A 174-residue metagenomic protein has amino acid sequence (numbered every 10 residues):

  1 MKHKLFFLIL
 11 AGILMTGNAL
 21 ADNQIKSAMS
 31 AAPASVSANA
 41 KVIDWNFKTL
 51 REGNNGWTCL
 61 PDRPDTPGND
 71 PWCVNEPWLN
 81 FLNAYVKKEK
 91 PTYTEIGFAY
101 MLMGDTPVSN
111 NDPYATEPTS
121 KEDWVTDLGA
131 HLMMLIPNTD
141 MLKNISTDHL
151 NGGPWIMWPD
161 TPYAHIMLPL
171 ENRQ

Functional and structural regions predicted by a protein language model:
M1-K2: N-terminal secretory signal peptides that target proteins for export/translocation
L5-I13: Sec-dependent N-terminal signal peptides
D22-Q174: Primary mode marks residue(s) on the alpha4-beta5-alpha5 output face of response regulator receiver
